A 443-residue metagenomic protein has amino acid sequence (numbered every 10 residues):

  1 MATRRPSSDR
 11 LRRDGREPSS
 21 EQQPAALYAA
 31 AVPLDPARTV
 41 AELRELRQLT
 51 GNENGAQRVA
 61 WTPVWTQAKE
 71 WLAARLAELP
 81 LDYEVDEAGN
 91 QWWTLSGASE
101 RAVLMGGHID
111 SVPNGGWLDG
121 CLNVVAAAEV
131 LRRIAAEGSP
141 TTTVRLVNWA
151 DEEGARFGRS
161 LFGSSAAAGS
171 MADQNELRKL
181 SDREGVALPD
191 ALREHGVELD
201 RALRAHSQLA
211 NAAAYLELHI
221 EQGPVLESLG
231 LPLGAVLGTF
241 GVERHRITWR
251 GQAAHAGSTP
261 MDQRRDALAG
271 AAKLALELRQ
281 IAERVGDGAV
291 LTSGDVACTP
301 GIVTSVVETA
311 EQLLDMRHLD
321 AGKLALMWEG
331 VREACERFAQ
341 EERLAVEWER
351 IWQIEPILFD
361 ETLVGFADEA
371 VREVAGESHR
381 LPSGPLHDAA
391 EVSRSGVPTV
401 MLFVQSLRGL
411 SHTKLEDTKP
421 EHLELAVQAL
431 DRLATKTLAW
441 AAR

Functional and structural regions predicted by a protein language model:
P24-P63, L177, L410-S411: N-terminal capping segment at the start of a domain
T39-E42, R47-L49, V103-G107, S378-A429: Zn-dependent metallopeptidase/amidohydrolase metal-coordination segment
G51-S96: A non-catalytic alpha/beta surface segment that caps or lines the substrate-entry region of metallo-dependent hydrolase
Q57-W61, T292-G301, L313-L319, A345-V364 (+1 more regions): A short beta-alpha structural unit
A73, A77, D82, Q91-G185 (+2 more regions): Active-site metal-coordination/substrate-binding segment of hydrolases, especially metallo-dependent peptidases
M105, N114-E153, E243-W249, S258-I281 (+3 more regions): Alpha-helical metal-binding/catalytic segments enriched in His/Glu/Asp
D151-E152, G158-G322: Midchain, well-structured core segments that form catalytic/ion-binding scaffolds
L237, H255, T259-V285, E333 (+1 more regions): His/Asp/Glu-rich mid-to-C-terminal helical/loop segments that flank catalytic regions of hydrolases
